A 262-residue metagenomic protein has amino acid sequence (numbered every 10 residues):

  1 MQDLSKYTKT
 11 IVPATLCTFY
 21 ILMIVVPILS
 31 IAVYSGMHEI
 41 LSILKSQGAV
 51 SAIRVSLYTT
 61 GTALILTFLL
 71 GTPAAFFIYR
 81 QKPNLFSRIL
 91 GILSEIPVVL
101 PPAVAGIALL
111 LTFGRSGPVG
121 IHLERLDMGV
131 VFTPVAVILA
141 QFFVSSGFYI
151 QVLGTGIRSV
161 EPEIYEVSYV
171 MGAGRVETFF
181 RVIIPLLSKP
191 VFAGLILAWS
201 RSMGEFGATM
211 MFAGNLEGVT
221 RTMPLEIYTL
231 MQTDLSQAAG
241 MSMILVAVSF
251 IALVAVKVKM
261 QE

Functional and structural regions predicted by a protein language model:
L4-H38, Q47-R158, V182, L186-G207 (+2 more regions): Membrane-water interface segments at the C-terminal ends of transmembrane alpha-helices in multi-pass inner-membrane
I43-L44: Surface loop/turn motifs at the tips and blade-to-blade linkers of beta-strand repeat domains
G154-Y169, R175: Membrane-helix/interface signature in polytopic inner-membrane proteins
M171-G172, P185: Glycine/proline-centered hinge or cleavage motifs at structural transition points of membrane proteins
E177-F179: Core catalytic ATP-binding domain of two-component histidine kinases
L197, F212-N215: Short, glycine/charged-rich beta-strand-loop motifs at protein surfaces that mediate ligand recognition and catalysis
G204-T209, G218-R221: Alpha-helical transmembrane segments and, especially, the helix-loop junctions at the ends of these helices
L216-L230: Short hydrophobic, aromatic-rich alpha-helical segments embedded in or entering the lipid bilayer of multi-pass
